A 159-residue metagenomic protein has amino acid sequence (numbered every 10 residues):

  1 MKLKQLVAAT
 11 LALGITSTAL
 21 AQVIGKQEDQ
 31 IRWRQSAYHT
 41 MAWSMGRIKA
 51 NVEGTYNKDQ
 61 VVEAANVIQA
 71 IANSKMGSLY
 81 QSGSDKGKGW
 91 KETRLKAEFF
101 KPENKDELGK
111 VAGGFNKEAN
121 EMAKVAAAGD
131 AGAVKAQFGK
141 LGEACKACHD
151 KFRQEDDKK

Functional and structural regions predicted by a protein language model:
M1-A8: Bacterial N-terminal signal peptides that target proteins for export
L11-L13: Repetitive helical segments and hydrophobic/amphipathic motifs
S17-A21: Sec/Tat signal peptide C-region and signal peptidase I cleavage site
I24-V62, N66-K159: Sequence context surrounding c-type heme c attachment/ligation sites in exported
